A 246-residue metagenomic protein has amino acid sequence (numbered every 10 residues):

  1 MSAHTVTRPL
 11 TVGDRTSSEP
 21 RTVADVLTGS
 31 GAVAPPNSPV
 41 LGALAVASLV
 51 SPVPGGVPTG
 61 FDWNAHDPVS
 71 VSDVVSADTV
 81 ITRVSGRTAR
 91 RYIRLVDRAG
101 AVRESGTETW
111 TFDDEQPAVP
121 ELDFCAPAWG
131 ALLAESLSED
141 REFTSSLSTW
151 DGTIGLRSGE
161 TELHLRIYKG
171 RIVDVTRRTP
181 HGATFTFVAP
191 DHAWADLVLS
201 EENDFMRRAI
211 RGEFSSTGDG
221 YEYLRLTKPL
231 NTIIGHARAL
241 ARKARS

Functional and structural regions predicted by a protein language model:
S2-H4, G60-A65, S200-E202: Short alpha-helix capping/helix-loop boundary micro-motifs
S2-P58: Hot-dog-fold acyl-thioester-processing enzymes
S2-S18, V69-L122: HotDog/MaoC-like acyl-thioester-processing domains
V23-S30, T82-R91, R225-T227: Short, Lys/Arg- and Gly-enriched loop/turn segments at beta-strand edges
N37-L41, G155, R166-V173, R177-H181: Compact, glycine-rich, soluble single-domain proteins
V57-P68, R87: Short glycine/proline-centered loop/turn elements that form peptide/ligand docking sites
E115-I172, L224-S246: Acidic, aliphatic-rich amphipathic alpha-helical segments
G182-S246: C-terminal interaction segments
